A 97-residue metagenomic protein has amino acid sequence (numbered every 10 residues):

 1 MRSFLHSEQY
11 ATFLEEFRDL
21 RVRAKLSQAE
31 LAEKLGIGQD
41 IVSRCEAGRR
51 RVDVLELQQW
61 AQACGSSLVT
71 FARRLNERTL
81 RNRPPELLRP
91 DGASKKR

Functional and structural regions predicted by a protein language model:
M1-R2, T70-R97: Short, charged recognition helix plus adjacent turn of helix-turn-helix-like nucleic-acid-binding domains
M1-R23: A short, Lys/Arg-rich alpha-helix, primarily the initiator
T12, R23, R49-V52, A63: Helix-turn-helix/winged-helix DNA-binding modules
E15-K34, Q59, E86, K95: Short basic helix-loop element that most often maps to the first helix and adjoining turn of HTH DNA-binding modules
G36-V52: Recognition helix of helix-turn-helix/homeodomain-like DNA-binding domains that insert into the DNA major groove
R51-V54, L80-N82: Short, solvent-exposed alpha-helical "recognition" segments
L55-F71: DNA major-groove recognition helix of helix-turn-helix/homeodomain DNA-binding modules
